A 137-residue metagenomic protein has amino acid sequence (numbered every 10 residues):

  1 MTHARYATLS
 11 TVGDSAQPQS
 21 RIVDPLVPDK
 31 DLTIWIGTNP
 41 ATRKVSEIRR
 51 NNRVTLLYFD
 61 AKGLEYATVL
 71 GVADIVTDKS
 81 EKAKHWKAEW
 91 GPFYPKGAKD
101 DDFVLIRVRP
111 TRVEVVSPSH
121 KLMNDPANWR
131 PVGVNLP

Functional and structural regions predicted by a protein language model:
M1-S15, V54-Y58: A short, Trp-centered hydrophobic/proline-enriched beta-strand micro-motif
A4-Y6, I22, L32-I34, N51-V54 (+1 more regions): Short, surface-exposed beta-edge/turn micro-motifs
G13, L26-D29, T77: A generic structural motif
V23-L26, G71-A73: Hydrophobic/aromatic beta-strand elements that line small-molecule binding cavities or substrate pockets in beta-rich
L26-G63: A short mixed-secondary-structure module that forms the rim of ligand-binding clefts
E65-P137: Charged, gly/pro-rich active-site loop segments
